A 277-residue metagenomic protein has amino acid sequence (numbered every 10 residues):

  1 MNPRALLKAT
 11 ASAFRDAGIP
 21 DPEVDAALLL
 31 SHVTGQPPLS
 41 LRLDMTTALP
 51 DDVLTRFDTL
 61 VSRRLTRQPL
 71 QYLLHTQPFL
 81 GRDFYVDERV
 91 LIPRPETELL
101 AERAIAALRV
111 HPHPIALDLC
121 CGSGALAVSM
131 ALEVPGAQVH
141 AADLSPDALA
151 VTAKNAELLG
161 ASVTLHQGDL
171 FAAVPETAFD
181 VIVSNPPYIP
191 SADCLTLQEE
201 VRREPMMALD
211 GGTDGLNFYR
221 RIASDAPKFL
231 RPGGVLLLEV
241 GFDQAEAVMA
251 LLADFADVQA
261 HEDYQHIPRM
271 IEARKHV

Functional and structural regions predicted by a protein language model:
M1-R42, L49: Non-catalytic accessory regions of SAM-dependent methyltransferases
L29, R67, T97, L126 (+5 more regions): Residue-level signal for inorganic ion chemistry
L30-A106: Conserved AdoMet
P95-L195, E200: Conserved SAM/SAH cofactor-binding pocket of Class I
A142-L149, E199-R231, V235, G241-F242 (+1 more regions): Glycine-rich S-adenosyl-L-methionine
Q167-G168, V240, E262: Short loop/edge segments at beta-strand edges and connector loops that shape dinucleotide/nucleotide cofactor-binding
A253-V277: Core SAM-dependent methyltransferase catalytic element
